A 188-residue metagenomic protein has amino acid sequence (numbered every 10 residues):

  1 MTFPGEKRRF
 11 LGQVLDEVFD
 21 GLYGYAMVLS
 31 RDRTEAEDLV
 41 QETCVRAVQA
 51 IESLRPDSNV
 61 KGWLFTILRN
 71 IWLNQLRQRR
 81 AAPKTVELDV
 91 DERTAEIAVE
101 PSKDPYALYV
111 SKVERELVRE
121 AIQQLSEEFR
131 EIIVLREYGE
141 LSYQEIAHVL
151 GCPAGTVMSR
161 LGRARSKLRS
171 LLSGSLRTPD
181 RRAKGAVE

Functional and structural regions predicted by a protein language model:
M1-G24, T34-E37, V48: A short, charge-rich alpha-helical start-of-domain segment used by transcription regulators
T2-G5, R9-G12, S111, L117 (+3 more regions): C-terminal edge and immediately downstream basic/flexible tail or linker adjoining helix-turn-helix-like DNA-binding
P4-G5, E42-N59, Q78-R80: Sigma70-family region 2
D20, E52-T66, A154: Short, aromatic/basic-enriched loop-to-helix "N-cap" motif that marks the start of an alpha-helix at regulatory
D38-V45, S58-N70: Structural recognition of an alpha-helix C-terminal capping motif at a helix-to-coil junction
E52-R55, T66-L88, K103, S111 (+2 more regions): Arg/Lys-rich amphipathic alpha helix in sigma70-family domain 2
A82-S111, R115, S142, R182-V187: Internal acidic/polar
R119, Q123-E131, L135-T156, K167-S170: Helix-turn-helix DNA-binding module
